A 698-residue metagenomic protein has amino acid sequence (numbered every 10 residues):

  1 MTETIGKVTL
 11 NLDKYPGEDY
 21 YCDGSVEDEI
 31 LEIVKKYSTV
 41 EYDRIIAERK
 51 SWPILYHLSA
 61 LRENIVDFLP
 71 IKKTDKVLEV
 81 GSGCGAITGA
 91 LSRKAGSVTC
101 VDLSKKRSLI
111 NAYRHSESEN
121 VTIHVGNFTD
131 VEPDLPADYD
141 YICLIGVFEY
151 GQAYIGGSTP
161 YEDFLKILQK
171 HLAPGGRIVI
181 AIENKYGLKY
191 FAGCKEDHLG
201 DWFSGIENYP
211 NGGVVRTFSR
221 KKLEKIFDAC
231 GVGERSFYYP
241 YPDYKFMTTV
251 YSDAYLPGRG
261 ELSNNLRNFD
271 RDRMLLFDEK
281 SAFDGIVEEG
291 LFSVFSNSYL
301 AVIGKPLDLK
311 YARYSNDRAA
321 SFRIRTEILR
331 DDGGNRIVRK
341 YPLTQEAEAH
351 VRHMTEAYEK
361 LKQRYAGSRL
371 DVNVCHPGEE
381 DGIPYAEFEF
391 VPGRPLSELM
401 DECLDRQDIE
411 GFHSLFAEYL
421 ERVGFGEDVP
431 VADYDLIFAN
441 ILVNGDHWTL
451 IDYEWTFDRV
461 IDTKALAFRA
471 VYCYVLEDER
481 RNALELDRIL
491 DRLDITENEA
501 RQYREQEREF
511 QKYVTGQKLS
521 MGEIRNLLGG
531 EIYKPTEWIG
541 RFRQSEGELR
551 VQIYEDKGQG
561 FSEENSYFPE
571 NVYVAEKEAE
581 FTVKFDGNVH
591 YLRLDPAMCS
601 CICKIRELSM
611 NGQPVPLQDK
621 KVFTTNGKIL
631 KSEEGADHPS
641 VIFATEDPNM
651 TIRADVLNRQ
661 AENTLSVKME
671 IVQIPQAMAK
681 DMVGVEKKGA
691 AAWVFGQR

Functional and structural regions predicted by a protein language model:
M1-Y37: N-terminal auxiliary segments of SAM/dcSAM-dependent transferases
C84-A95: Conserved SAM-binding loop of SAM-dependent methyltransferases across substrates and taxa, primarily the Class I
T159-R177: A short glycine-rich, Lys/Arg-flanked "PGG" loop and its adjoining helix->strand segment in the class I
V179-W202: Conserved class I S-adenosyl-L-methionine
N208-Y209, D428-N482: Catalytic activation segment of kinase domains across protein kinase-like and atypical kinase folds
D317, S321-K360: ATP-binding glycine-rich loop module of kinase domains
M354-R369, D401-D435, A439: Conserved kinase catalytic-core helix
V372-F416: Conserved structural core of kinase catalytic domains
